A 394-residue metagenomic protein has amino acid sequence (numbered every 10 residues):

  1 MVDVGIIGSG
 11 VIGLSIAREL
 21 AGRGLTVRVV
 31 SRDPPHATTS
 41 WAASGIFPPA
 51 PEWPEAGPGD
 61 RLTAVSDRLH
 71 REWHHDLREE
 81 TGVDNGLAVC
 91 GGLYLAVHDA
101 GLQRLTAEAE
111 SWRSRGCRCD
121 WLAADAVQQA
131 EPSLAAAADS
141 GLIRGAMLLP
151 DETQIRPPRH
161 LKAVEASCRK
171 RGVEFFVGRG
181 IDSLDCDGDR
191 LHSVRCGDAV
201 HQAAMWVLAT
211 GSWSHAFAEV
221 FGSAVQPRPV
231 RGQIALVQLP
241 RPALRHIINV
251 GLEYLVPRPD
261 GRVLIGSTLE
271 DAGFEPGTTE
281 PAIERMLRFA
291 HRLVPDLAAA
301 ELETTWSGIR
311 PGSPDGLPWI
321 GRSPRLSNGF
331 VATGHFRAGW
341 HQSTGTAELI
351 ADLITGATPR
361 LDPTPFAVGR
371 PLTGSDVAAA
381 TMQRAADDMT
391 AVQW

Functional and structural regions predicted by a protein language model:
V2-R28: N-terminal Rossmann-like FAD-binding beta1-loop-alpha1 element of flavoenzymes
R18-R23, V30-D33, G45-F47, V83-A88 (+3 more regions): Active-site substrate-recognition segment that forms the wall of the catalytic cavity or substrate channel
G45-A130, F289-H291: Dinucleotide-binding Rossmann-like beta1-alpha1 core, especially the glycine-rich loop that anchors the ADP
L95-R104, M147-A166, G277-P281, H341: Short beta-strand to alpha-helix junction loop
A146-A204: Helical element adjacent to the flavin cofactor pocket in flavoenzyme catalytic cores
D296-W394: C-terminal catalytic lobe of FAD-dependent flavoproteins
